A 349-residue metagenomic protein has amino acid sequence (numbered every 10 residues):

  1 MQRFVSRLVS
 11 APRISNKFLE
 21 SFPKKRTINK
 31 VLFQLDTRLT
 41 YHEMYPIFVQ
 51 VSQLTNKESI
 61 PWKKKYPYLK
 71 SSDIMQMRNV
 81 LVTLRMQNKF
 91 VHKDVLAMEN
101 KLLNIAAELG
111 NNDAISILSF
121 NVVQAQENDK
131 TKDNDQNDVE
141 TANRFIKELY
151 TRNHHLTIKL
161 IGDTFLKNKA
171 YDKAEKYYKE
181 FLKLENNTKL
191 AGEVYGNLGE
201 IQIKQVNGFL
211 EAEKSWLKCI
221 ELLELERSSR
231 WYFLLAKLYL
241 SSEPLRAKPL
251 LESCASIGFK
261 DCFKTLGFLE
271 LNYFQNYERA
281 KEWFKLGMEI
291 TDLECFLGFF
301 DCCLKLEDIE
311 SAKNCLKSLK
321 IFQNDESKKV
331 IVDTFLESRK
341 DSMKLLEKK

Functional and structural regions predicted by a protein language model:
M1-H42: N-terminal mitochondrial targeting presequence
Q76-V82, I117, L160, N197 (+5 more regions): "A position-specific structural signal for the A-helix of alpha-solenoid helical repeats
L109-D113, A125, R152-I158, L184-G192 (+5 more regions): Short helix-capping/linker turns of helical repeat alpha-solenoids
A125, N168, Q205-V206, S241-S242 (+2 more regions): Structural motif corresponding to the intra-repeat A-B loop/turn of tetratricopeptide repeats
L286-T291, F300, L304-E326: TPR/TPR-like (Sel1-like) alpha-helical repeat modules
